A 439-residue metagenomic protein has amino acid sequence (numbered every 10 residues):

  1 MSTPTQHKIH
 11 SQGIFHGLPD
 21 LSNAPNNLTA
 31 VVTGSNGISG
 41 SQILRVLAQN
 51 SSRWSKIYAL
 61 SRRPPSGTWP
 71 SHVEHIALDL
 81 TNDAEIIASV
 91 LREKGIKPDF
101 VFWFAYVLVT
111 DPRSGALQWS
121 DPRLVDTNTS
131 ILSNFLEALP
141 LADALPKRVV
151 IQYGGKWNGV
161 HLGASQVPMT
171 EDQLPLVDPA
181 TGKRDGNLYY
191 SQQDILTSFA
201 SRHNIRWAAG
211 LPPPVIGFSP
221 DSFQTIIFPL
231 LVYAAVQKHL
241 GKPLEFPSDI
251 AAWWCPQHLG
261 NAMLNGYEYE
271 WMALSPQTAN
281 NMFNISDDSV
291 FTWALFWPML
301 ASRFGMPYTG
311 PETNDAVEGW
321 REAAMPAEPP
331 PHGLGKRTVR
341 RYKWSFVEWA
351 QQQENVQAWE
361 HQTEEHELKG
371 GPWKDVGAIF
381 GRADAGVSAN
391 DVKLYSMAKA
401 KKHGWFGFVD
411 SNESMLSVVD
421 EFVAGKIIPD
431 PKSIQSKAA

Functional and structural regions predicted by a protein language model:
I9-R53: N-terminal Rossmann NAD(P)H-binding glycine-rich loop of SDR-like oxidoreductase domains
S51-S66: Conserved glycine-rich Rossmann-like NAD(P)H-binding loop of the short-chain dehydrogenase/reductase
R62-S130, N134: NAD(P)H-binding glycine-rich loop region in Rossmannoid oxidoreductase-like domains and their noncatalytic homologs
D99-A105, G115-L188, A208: Conserved Rossmann-fold NAD(P)-dependent oxidoreductase catalytic core, especially the SDR/UDP-sugar
S191, T225, I250-L274, N280-N281 (+1 more regions): Substrate-positioning beta->alpha
D194-Q224, M282: Conserved beta-loop-beta element that borders a ligand/cofactor-binding pocket
G217, S248-P256, F283-V290, A301: Glycine-rich Rossmann NAD(P)(H)-binding loop
Y267-R382, S396, K426, S433-A439: Mid/C-terminal beta-alpha module of Rossmann-like enzyme folds, strongest in SDR-family dehydrogenases/epimerases
